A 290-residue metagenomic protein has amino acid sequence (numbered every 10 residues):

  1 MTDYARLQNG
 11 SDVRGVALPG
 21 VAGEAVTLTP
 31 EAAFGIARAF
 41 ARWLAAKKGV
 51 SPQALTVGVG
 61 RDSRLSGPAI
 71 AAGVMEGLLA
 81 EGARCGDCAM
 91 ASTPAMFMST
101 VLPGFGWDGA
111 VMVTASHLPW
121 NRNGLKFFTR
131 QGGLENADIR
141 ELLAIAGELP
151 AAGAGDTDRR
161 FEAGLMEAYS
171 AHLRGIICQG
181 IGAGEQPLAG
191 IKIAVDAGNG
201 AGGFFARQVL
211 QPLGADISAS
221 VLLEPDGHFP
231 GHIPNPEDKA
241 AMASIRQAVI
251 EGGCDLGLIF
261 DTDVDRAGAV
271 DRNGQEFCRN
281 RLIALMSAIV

Functional and structural regions predicted by a protein language model:
M1-A22, G132-A152, I259-D261: Short, compositionally biased "basic patch" segments
M1-V74, A80, R159-A189: An N-terminal, well-structured beta->alpha segment
A5, A25-A32, D62, S66 (+10 more regions): Catalytic cores of large soluble enzymes that bind and process phosphate-bearing ligands
L18, G202, A267-A269: Conserved protein kinase catalytic core
G35-A39, A95, Y169-H172, A241-S244 (+2 more regions): Well-ordered alpha-helical segments embedded in enzymatic catalytic cores
R42, A46, V50, T56-R122 (+1 more regions): N-terminal small/polar loop signature for handling phosphorylated ligands or for N-terminal nucleophile
W120, T129-N136, A144, S244-V290: Replace "Mg2+/Mn2+-dependent" with "divalent metal-dependent
N121-V249: Gly/Ser/Thr-enriched, mixed-charge loops and adjacent short helices that form phosphate/oxyanion-binding elements
